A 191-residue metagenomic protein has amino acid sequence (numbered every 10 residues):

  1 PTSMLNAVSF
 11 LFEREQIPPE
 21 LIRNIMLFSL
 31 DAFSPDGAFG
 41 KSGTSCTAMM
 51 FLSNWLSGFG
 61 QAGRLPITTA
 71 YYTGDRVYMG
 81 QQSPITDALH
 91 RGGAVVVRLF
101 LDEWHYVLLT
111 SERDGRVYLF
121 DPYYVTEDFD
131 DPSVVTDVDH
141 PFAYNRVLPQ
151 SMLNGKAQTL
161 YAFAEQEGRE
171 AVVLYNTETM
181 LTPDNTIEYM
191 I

Functional and structural regions predicted by a protein language model:
P1-D36: Active-site nucleophile-adjacent alpha helix/oxyanion-hole segment immediately C-terminal to the catalytic cysteine
R14-Q16, L21, S83-P84, A171 (+1 more regions): Intrinsic disorder/low-complexity segments enriched in polar/small residues
I17-P18, S45-A48, P149, T182 (+1 more regions): A diffuse structural propensity rather than consistent per-protein peaks
L27-G168: Conserved active-site-adjacent core of cysteine acyl-enzyme catalytic domains
Y161-I191: Long, low-complexity intrinsically disordered regions
